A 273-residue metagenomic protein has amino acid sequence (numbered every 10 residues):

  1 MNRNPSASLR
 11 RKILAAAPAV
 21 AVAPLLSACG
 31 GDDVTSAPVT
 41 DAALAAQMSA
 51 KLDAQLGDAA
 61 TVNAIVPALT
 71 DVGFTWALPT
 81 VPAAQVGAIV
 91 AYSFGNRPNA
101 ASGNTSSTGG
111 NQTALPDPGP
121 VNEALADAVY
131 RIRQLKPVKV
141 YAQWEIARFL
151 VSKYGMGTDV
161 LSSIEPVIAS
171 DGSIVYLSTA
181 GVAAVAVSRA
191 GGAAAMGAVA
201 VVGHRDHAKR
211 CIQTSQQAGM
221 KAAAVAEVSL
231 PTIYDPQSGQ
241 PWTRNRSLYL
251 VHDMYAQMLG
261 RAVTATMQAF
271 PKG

Functional and structural regions predicted by a protein language model:
M1-K12, A16-P24: N-terminal secretory signal peptides
R10, A45, V62, Y255-V263: Short amphipathic alpha-helical segments that mediate assembly, nucleic-acid/protein binding, or membrane association
S27-A28: C-terminal motif of bacterial Sec signal peptides marking the signal peptidase cleavage site
G31-D32: N-terminal secretory targeting modules
S36-A37, Q257: A generic signature of intrinsically disordered, low-complexity regions enriched in glycine/proline and charged/polar
A37-Y249: A structural signal for short, hydrophobic/glycine-enriched beta-strand patches
I233-G273: C-terminal capping/extension of enzyme domains
